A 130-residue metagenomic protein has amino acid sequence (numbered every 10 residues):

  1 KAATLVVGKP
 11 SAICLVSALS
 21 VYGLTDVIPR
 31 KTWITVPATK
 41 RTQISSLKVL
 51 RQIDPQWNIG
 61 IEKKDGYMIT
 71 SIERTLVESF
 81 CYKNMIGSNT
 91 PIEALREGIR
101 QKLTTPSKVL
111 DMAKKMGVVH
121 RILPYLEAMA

Functional and structural regions predicted by a protein language model:
K1-A130: Nucleic-acid-binding surface
